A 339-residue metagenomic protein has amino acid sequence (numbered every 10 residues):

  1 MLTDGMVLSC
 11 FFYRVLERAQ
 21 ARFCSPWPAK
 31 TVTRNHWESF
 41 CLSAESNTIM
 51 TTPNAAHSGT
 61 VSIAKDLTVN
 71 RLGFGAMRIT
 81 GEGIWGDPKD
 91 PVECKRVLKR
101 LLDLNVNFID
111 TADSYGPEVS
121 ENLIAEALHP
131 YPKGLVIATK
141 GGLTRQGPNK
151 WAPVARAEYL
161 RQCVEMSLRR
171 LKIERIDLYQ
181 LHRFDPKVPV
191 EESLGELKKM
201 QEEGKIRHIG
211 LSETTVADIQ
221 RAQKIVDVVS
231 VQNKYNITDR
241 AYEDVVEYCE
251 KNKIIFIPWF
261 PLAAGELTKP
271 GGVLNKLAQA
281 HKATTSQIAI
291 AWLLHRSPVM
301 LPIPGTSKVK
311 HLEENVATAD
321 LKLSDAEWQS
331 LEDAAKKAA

Functional and structural regions predicted by a protein language model:
G5, F40-L135, A264, A339: N-terminal binding-site loop/beta-alpha segment at the start of enzyme catalytic domains that lines or forms
T52, H57-T60, F184-A339: Beta/alpha (TIM)-barrel catalytic core signal, keyed to glycine-rich beta->alpha loops juxtaposed to Asp/Glu that bind
A64, A125-K133, R169-R170, Q223-K224 (+1 more regions): Acidic (Asp/Glu)-rich catalytic clusters
T80-I84, T144-K150, T268, H311-E314: A short acidic, helix-capping loop that chelates divalent metal ions and anchors anionic groups
D87-L101, A155-R170, A217-I219: Short, acidic/polar
Y159-Q180, M200-E203: CE4/NodB-like, metal-dependent polysaccharide N-deacetylase domain that modifies extracellular/periplasmic N-acetylated
